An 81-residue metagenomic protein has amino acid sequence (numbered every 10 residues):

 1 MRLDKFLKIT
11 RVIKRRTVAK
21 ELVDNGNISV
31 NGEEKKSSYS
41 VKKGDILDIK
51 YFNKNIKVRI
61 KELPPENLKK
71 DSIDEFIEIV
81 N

Functional and structural regions predicted by a protein language model:
M1-V41: A basic, amphipathic helix-loop patch mediating RNA/tRNA/ribosome contacts
N53-N81: C-terminal structural segments of small proteins and small subunits
